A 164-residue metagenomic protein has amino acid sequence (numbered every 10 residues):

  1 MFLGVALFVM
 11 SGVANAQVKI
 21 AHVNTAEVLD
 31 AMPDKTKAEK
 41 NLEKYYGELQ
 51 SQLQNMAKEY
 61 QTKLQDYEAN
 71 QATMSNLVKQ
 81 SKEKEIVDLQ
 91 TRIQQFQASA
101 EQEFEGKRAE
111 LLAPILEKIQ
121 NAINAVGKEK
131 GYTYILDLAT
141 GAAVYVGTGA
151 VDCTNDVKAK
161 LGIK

Functional and structural regions predicted by a protein language model:
M1-M10: Sec-dependent N-terminal signal peptides
M10-A16: Sec/Tat signal peptide C-region and signal peptidase I cleavage site
Q17-K130, Y134-A142, K164: Amphipathic alpha-helical segments
Y145-V146: Short, exposed beta-strand-loop hairpins at the edges of beta-sheets in extracellular/periplasmic proteins
A150: Short, conserved glycine- and acidic-residue-centered signature motifs in active-site or ligand-binding loops
